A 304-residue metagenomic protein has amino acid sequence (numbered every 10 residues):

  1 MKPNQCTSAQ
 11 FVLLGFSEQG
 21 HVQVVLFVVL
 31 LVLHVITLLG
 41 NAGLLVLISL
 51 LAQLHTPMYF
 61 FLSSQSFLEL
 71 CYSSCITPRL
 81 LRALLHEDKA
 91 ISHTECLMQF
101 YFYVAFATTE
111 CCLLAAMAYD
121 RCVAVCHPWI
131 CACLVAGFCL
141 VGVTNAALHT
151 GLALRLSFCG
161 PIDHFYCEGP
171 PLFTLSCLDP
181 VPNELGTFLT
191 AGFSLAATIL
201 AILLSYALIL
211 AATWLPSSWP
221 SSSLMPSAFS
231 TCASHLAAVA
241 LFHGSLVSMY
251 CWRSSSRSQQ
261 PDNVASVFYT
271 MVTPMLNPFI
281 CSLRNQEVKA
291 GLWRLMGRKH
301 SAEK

Functional and structural regions predicted by a protein language model:
M1-K304: Transmembrane helical core of 7TM receptor-like proteins
